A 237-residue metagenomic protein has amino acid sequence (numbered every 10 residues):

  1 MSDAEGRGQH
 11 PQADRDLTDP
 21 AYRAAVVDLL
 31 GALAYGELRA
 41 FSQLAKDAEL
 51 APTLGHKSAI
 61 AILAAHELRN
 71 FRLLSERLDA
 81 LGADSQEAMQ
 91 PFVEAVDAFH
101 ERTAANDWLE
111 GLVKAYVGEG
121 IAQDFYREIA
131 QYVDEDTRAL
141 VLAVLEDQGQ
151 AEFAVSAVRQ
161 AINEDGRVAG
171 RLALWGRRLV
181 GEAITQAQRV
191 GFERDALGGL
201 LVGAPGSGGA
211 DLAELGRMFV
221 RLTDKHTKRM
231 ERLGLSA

Functional and structural regions predicted by a protein language model:
M1-R15, G31-G36, A80-F92: Acidic, low-complexity proline/glycine-rich segments
P11-G31, F92-A115: Acidic/His metal-coordination segments adjacent to aromatic residues that form catalytic metal sites in metalloenzymes
A24-L33, L54-R69, W108-G111, D136-Q150 (+1 more regions): Alpha-helical scaffold segments that form or flank carboxylate-/histidine-based iron centers
A40-A61, T103, E119-D136: Helix-loop segments that flank and shape redox-cofactor active sites
L63-Q90, S156-V158: Conserved alpha-helical segments that form or flank metal/cofactor-binding pockets of metalloenzymes
L112-Q123, F219, T223-R229: Extended alpha-helical coiled-coil scaffold domains characteristic of the BAR superfamily
R127-T185: A contiguous pocket-lining binding segment that forms or flanks enzyme active sites
V168-A237: Extended, helix-rich structural scaffolds rather than catalytic motifs
